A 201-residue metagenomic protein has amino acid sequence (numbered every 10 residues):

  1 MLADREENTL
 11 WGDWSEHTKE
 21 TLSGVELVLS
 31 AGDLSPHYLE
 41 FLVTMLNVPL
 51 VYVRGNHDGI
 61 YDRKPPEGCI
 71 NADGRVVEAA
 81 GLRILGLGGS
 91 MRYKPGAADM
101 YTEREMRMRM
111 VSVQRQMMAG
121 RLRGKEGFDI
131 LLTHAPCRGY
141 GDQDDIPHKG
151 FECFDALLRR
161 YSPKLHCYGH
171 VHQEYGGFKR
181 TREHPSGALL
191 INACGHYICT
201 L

Functional and structural regions predicted by a protein language model:
M1-A3, L27-D33, V51-N56, A72 (+4 more regions): Active-site neighborhood of phospho(di)ester-bond hydrolases with catalytic His/Asp-centered motifs
M1-V43, R123-G127: N-terminal active-site segment of His-dependent metallophosphoesterases
L2, W11, R63, V76-A80 (+3 more regions): Binuclear metal-dependent phosphoesterase catalytic core
R5-L10, R54-K149: Conserved catalytic scaffold of divalent metal-dependent phosphoesterases
W11-E16, L34-V48, G59-D73, D142-D144 (+1 more regions): Metal-dependent catalytic neighborhoods of phosphoester/phosphodiester hydrolases
S15, P36, R115-Q116, F151-E152: Structural motif corresponding to alpha-helix initiation and N-cap regions
S23-E26, L46-V51, P66-G68, L82 (+2 more regions): Short glycine/proline-enriched coil/turn segments at helix->beta-strand junctions
L46-H57, F151-F154: A short, gly/pro- and small-residue-rich
